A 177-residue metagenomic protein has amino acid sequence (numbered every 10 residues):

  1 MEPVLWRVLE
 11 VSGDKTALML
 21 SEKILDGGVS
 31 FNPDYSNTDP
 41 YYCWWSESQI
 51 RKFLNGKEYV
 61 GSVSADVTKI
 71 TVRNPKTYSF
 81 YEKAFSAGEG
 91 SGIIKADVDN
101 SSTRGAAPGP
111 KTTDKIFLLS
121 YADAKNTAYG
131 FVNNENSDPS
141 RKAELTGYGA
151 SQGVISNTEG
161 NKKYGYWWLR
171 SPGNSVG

Functional and structural regions predicted by a protein language model:
M1-G177: Collagenous Gly-X-Y triple-helix signature in extracellular proteins
